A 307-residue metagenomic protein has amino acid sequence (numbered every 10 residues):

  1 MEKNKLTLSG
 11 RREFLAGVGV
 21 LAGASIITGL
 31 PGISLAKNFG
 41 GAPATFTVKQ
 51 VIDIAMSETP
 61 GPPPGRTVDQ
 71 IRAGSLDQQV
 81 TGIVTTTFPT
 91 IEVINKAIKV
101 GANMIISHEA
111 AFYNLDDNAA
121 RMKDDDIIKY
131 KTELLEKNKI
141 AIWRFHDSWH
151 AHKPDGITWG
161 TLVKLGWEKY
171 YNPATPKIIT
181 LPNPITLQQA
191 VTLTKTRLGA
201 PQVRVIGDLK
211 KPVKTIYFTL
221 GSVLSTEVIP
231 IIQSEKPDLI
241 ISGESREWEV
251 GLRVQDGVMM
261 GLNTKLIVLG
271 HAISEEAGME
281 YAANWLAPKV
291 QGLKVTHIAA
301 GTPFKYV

Functional and structural regions predicted by a protein language model:
E2-V307: Hydrophobic structural segments
